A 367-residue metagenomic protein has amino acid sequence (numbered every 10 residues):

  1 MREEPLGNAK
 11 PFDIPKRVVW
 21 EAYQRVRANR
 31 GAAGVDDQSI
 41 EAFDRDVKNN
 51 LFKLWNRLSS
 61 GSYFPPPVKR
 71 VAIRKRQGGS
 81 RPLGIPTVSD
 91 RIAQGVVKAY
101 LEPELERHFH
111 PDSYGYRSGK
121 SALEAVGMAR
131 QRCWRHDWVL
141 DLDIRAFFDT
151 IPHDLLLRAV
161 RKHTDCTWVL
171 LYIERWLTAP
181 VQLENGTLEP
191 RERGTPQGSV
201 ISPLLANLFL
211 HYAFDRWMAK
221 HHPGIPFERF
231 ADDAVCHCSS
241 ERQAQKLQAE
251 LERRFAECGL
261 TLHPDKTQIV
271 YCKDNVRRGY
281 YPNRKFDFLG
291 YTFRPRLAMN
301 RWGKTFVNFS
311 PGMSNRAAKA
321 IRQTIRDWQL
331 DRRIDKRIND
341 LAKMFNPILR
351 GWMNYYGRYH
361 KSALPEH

Functional and structural regions predicted by a protein language model:
M1-H367: Non-catalytic terminal/accessory segments
